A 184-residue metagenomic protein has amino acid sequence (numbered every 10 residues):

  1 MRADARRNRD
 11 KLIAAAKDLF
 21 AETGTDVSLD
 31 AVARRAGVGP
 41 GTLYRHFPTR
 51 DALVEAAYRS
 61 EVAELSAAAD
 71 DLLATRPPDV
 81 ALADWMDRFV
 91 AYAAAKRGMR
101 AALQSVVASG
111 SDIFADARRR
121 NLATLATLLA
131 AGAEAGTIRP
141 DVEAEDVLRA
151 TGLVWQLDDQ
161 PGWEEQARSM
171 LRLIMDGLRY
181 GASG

Functional and structural regions predicted by a protein language model:
M1-R35, A52-E55: Basic, helix-initiating cap at the start of DNA-binding domains
G24-T25, R45, R139: Helix-turn-helix/winged-helix DNA-binding modules
G37-F47: Short hydrophobic/aromatic patch on the recognition helix
T49-V54, L65: Short amphipathic alpha-helical segment with a characteristic S/N-K-E followed by hydrophobic residues
A56, A67-A95, G110-I113: Hydrophobic alpha-helical connector segments
A63, S109-G152, Q156-P161, E165: Amphipathic alpha-helical packing segments from all-alpha helical-bundle domains
A101-S111: Short linear capping/connector segments at secondary-structure termini
Q160-G162, R168-S183: Conserved NTP phosphate-binding and transfer environment spanning the P-loop NTPase/kinase superfamily
